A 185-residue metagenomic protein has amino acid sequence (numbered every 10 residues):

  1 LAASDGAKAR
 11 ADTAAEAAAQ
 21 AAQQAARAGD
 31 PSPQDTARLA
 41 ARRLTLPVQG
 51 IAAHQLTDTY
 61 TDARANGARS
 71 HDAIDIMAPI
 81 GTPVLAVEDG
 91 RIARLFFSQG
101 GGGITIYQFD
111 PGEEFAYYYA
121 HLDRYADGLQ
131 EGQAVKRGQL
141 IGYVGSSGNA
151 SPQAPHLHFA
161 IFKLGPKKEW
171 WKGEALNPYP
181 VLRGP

Functional and structural regions predicted by a protein language model:
L1-A3: Sec-dependent N-terminal signal peptides
D5, A9-I104, R137, S146 (+1 more regions): Surface-exposed, glycine-biased beta-strand/turn segments
R42-L44, F115, D127-Q139, H158-P185: Acidic, glycine-rich catalytic/binding loops that coordinate metals and/or anionic ligands
M77, F109-P111, F162-L164: A generic structural motif
P79, L122, S146-S147, L164: Short strand-loop junctions, especially beta-strand C-caps/beta-turns that link beta-sheets to coils or alpha-helices
V87-E131, A154-H158: Zn2+-dependent peptidoglycan hydrolase active-site motif and core
T105, V144-L157, P166: Active-site loop architecture of trypsin-fold serine endopeptidases
